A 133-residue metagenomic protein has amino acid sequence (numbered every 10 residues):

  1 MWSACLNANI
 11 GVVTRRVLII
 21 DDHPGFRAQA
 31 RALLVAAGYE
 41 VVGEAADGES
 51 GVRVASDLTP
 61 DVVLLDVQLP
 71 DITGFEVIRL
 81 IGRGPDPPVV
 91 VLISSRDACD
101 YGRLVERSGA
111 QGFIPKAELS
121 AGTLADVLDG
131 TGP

Functional and structural regions predicted by a protein language model:
M1-R16, A121-P133: Non-catalytic signal-transmission and effector/linker regions of two-component phosphorelay proteins
D21, D66, S94: Active-site residues of response regulator receiver
P24-G43: Two-component/phosphorelay signaling modules centered on CheY-like receiver
D47-S50, T73-E76: Acidic catalytic/metal-coordinating carboxylates
P70: The feature encodes the CheY-like receiver
G74, V105-G112: As written
F75-D86: Short amphipathic alpha-helix used as the core "switch/output" element in two-component signaling
L92-I93, K116: Hydrophobic/aromatic residues positioned on beta-strands within the core alpha/beta folds
